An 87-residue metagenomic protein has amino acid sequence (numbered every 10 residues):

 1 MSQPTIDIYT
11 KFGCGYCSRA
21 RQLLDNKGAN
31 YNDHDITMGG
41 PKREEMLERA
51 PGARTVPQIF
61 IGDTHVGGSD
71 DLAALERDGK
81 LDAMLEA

Functional and structural regions predicted by a protein language model:
M1, E48-P51, E76: Structural motif
M1-H34: Local sequence-structure signature of Cys/Sec-based thiol-disulfide redox active-site neighborhoods
Y9, T37, T64: Anionic group-transfer/hydrolysis microenvironments
G15-S18, P41, G67: Residues that form or flank phosphate/diphosphate-binding pockets in enzymes that use nucleotide phosphates
S18-Q22, E45, D70: Generic recognition of short, well-ordered alpha-helical segments
I36-R54, A83-A87: Thioredoxin-like thiol-disulfide oxidoreductase module
P51-F60, D70: Structural micro-motif
I61-A87: Non-catalytic, surface beta->alpha helical segment in thiol-disulfide oxidoreductase systems
